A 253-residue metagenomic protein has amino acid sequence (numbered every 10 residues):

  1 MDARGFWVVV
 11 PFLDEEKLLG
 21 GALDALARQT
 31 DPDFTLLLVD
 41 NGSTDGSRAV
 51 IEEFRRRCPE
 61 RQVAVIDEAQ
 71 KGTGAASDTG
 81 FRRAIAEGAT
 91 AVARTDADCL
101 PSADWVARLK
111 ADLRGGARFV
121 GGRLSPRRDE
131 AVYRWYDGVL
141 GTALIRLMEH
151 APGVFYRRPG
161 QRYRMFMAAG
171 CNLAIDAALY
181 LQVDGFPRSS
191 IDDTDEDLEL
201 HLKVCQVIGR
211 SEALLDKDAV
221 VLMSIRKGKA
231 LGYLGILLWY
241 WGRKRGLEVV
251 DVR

Functional and structural regions predicted by a protein language model:
M1-A25: N-proximal low-complexity "stem/linker" segments adjacent to membrane-targeting elements
D24-D33: Short, acidic, metal-binding catalytic loop of nucleotide-sugar glycosyltransferases
D40-A49, Q70, C99: A conserved acidic beta->alpha catalytic loop
E68-A84: Glycine-rich, basic loop-to-helix element that forms the pyrophosphate-binding segment of sugar-nucleotide handling
A89-L100: Short beta-strand-to-loop acidic/aromatic patch adjacent to the donor-nucleotide binding site
D104-W135: Conserved donor NDP-sugar-binding/catalytic core segment of glycosyltransferases
G122-D129, L140-M165: Short, flexible, basic/aromatic active-site loop/helix in glycosyltransferases
I191-L200: Acidic donor-binding loop at a coil-to-helix junction in glycosyltransferase catalytic cores that engages
